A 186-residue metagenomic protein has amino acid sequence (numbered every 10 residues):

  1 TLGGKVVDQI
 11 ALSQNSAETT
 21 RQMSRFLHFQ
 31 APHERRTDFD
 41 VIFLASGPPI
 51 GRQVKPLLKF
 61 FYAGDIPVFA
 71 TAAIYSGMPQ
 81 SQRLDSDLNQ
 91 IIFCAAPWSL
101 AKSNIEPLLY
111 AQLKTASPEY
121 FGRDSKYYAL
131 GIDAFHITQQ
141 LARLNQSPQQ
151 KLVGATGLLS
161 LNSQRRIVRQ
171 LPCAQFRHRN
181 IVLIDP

Functional and structural regions predicted by a protein language model:
L2-L27, T37-F39, K55-I132: Extracellular/periplasmic periplasmic-binding protein-like sensory domains
A31-P32: Long intrinsically disordered, low-complexity, acidic S/T/P-rich regions of large eukaryotic scaffold/adaptor proteins
R35, Y110-D185: Segments of small-molecule ligand-sensing domains
I42: Receiver (REC) domain switch-region micro-motif
S46-G47: Repeat-based scaffolding regions
R52: Alpha-helical elements of the RecA-like P-loop NTPase motor core of helicases
